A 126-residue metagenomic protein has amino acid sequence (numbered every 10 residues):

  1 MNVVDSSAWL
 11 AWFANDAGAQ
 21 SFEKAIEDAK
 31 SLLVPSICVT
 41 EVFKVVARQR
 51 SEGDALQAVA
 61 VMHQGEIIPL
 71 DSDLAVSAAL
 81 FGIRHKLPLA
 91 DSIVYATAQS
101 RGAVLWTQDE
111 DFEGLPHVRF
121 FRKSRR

Functional and structural regions predicted by a protein language model:
M1, Y95-R126: Acidic, PIN/NYN-like endoribonuclease modules and their adjacent C-terminal/linker elements
M1-V34, V46-A58, S124-R126: Short, well-structured N-terminal submotif of metal-dependent ribonuclease cores
W9-L10, V39, A75, F112-E113: A generic structural signal for short hydrophobic patches within well-formed alpha-helices
D28-A29, Q64-G65, R101, L115: Structured helix-beta-strand junction loops
L33, I68, F121: General small-molecule cofactor/ligand-binding pocket signal
I67-Q108: Active-site neighborhoods of divalent-metal-dependent phosphate/nucleic-acid chemistry enzymes
